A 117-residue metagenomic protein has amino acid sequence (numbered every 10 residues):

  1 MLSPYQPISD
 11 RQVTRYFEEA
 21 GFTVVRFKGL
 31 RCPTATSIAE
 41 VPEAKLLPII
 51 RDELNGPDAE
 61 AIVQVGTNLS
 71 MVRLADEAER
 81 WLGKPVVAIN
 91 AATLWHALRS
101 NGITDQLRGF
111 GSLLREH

Functional and structural regions predicted by a protein language model:
M1-H117: Non-catalytic structural scaffold of enzyme domains
